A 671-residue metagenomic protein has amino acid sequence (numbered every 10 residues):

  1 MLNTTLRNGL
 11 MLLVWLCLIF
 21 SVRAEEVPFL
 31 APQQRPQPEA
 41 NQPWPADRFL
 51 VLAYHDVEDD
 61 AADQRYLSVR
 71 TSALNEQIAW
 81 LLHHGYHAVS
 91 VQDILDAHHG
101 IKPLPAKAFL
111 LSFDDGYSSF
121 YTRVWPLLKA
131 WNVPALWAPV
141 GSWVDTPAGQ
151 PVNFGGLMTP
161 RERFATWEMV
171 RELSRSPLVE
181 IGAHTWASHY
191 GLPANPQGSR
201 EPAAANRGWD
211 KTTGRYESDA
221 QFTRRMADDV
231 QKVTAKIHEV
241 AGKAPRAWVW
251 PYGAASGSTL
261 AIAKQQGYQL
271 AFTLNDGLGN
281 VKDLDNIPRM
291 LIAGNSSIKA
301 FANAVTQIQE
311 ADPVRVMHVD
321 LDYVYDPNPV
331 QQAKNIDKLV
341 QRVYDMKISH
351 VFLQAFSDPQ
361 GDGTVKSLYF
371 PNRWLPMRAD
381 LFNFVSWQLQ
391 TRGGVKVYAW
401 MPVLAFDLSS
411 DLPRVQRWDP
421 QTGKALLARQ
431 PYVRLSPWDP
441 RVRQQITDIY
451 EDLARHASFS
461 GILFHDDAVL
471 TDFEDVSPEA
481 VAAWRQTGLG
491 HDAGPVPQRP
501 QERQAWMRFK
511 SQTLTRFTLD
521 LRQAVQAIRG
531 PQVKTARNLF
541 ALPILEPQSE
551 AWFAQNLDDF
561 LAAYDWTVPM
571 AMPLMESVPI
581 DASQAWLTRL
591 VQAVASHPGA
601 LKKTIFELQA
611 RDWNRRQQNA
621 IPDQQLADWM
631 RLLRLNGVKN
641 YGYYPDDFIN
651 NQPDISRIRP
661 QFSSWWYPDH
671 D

Functional and structural regions predicted by a protein language model:
L52-D59, Q64, K107-F109, K129-A254 (+2 more regions): Metal-dependent polysaccharide deacetylase catalytic core of the NodB/CE4 family, i.e., the active-site-bearing domain
L74-V89, K334-Q360, A457, F560-W566 (+1 more regions): Catalytic domains of carbohydrate-active enzymes, especially glycoside hydrolases
L104-A106, T122-K129, V340, S357-P402 (+1 more regions): Aromatic-lined substrate-binding rim segments of carbohydrate-active enzymes
A138, H350-F352, L381-L426, L463-A468: Glycine-rich, aromatic-flanked loop segments that form ligand/cofactor-binding clefts across common enzyme folds
P151-T159, D312-H318, V324-Q331, P402-A454: Active-site-adjacent "subsite" loops/lids of carbohydrate-active enzymes
S188, N195-F222, R342, Q421-D581: Polysaccharide-binding and catalytic clefts of secreted carbohydrate-active enzymes
L278, A563-A582, A600-D671: Substrate-binding cleft of secreted/luminal carbohydrate-active enzymes
V316-D322, A536-I544, A595-D623: Active-site clefts of carbohydrate-active enzymes
